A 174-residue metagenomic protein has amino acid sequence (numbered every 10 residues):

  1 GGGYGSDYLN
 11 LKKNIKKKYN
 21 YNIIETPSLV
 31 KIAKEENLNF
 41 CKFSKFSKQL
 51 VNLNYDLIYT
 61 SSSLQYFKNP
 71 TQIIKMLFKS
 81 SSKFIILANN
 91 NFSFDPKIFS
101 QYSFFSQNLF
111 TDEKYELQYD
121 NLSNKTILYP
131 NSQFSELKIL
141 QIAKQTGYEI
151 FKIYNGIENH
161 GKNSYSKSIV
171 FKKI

Functional and structural regions predicted by a protein language model:
G2-K45: Class I SAM-dependent methyltransferase SAM/SAH-binding core
K48-I58: A short acidic, Gly/Pro-enriched loop at the edge of an enzyme's catalytic core that lines a small-molecule cofactor
D56-P70: A short SAM/SAH-binding and catalytic strip from SAM-dependent methyltransferases
Y66-S80, L87: A short, conserved alpha-helix within the catalytic core of class I
S81-P96, S100: Conserved beta-strand signature within the Rossmann-like core of class I S-adenosyl-L-methionine
S100-S132: Acidic, Ser/Thr-rich peripheral helices and adjacent loops at domain boundaries
K125-Y154: Short alpha-helix
I153-I174: Core SAM-dependent methyltransferase catalytic element
